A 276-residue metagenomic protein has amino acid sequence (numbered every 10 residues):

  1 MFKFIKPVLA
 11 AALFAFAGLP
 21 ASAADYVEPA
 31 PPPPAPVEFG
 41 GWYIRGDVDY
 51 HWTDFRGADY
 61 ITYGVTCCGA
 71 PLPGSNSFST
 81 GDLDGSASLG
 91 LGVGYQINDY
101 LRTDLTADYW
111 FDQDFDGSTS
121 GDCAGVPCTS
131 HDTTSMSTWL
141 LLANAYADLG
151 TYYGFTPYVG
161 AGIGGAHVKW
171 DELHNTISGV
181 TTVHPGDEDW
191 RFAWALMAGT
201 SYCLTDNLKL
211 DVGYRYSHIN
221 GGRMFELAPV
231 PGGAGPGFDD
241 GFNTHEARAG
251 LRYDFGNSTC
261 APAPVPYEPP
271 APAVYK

Functional and structural regions predicted by a protein language model:
F2-K276: Gram-negative outer-membrane beta-barrel domains
